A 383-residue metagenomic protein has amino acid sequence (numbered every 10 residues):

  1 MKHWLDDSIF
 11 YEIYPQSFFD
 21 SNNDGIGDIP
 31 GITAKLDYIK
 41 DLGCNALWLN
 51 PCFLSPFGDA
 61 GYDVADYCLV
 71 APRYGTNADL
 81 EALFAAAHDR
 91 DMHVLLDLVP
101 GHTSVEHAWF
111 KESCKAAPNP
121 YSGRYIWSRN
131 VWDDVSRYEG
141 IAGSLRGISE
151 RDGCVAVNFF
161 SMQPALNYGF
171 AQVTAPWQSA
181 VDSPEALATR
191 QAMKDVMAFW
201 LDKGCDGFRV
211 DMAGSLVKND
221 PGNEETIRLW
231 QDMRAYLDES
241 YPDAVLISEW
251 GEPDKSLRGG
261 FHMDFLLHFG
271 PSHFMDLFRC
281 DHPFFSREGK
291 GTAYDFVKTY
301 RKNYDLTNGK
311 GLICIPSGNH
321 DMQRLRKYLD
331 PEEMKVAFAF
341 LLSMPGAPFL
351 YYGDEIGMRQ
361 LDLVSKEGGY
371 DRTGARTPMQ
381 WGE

Functional and structural regions predicted by a protein language model:
M1-H3, D305-L306: Short boundary motifs at domain starts and secondary-structure transition points
K2-Q191, D202, A213-G260, M379: Acidic/aromatic-lined carbohydrate-recognition and catalytic surfaces of CAZymes acting on diverse glycans
K35-L36, L83, V196, A337 (+2 more regions): Structural preference for long, well-ordered alpha-helical segments in enzyme cores
D41, F199-G204, T307-N308, S343-M344: Alpha-helix termination/capping residues and helix-transition junctions
V94, F208, Y351-Y352: Residue-level marker for buried hydrophobic side chains located in beta-strands that build the well-ordered beta-sheet
V105-I141, W230, R234-W381: Conserved alpha/beta catalytic core and glycan-binding cleft of carbohydrate-active enzymes
S183-V196, W200, G291-R301: A Trp-anchored, charged/polar loop motif used as the substrate-binding/catalytic surface of acyl/ester-handling
K194-N219, C314-M322: Active-site groove signature of glycoside hydrolases
